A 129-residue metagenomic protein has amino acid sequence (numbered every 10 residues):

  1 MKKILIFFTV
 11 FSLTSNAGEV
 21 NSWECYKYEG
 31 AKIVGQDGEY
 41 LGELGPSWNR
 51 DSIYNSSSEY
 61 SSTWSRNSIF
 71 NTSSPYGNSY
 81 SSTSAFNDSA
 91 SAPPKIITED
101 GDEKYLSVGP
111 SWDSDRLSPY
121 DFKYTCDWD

Functional and structural regions predicted by a protein language model:
K3-S15: Sec-dependent N-terminal signal peptides
G18-D129: Repetitive, compositionally biased segments used for assembly/scaffolding
